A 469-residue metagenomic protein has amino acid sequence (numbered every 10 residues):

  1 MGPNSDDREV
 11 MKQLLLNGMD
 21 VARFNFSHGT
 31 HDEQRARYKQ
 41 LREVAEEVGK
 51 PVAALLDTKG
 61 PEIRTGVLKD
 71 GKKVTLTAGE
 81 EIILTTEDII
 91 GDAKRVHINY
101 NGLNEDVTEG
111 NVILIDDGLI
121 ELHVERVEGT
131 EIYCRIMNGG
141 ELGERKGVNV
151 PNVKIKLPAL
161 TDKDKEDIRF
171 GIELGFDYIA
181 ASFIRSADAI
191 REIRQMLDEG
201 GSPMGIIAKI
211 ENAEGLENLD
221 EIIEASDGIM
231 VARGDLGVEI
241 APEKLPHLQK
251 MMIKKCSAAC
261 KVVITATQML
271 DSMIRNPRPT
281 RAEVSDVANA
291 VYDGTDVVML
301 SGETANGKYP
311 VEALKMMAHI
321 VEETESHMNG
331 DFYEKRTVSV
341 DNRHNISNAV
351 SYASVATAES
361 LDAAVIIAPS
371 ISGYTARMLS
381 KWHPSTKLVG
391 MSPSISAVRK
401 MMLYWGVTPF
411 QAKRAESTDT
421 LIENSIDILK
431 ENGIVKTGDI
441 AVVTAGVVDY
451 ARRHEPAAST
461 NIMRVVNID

Functional and structural regions predicted by a protein language model:
M1-D469: Non-catalytic helical/linker scaffolds that mediate oligomerization, partner binding, and domain coupling around large
